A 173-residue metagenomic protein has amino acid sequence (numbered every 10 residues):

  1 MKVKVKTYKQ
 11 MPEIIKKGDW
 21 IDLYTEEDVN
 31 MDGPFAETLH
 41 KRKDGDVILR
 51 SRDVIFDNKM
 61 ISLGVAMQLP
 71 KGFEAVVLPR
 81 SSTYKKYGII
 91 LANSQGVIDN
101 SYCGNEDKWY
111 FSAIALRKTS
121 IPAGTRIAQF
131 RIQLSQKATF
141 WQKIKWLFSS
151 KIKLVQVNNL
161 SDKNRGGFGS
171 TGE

Functional and structural regions predicted by a protein language model:
M1-E173: DUTPase catalytic domain/fold
